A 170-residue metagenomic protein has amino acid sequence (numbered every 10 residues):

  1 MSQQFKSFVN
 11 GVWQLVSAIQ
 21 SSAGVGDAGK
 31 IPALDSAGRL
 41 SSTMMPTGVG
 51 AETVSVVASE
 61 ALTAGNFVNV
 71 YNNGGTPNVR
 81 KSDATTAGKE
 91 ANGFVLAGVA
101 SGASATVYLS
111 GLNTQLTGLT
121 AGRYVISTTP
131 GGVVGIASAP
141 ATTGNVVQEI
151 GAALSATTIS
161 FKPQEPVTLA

Functional and structural regions predicted by a protein language model:
S2-F5, V12, A28, V49-A170: Glycine-anchored, exposed beta-strand/edge motif detector
S2-V49: N-terminal low-complexity, intrinsically disordered "leader/linker" segments enriched in small/polar and basic residues
